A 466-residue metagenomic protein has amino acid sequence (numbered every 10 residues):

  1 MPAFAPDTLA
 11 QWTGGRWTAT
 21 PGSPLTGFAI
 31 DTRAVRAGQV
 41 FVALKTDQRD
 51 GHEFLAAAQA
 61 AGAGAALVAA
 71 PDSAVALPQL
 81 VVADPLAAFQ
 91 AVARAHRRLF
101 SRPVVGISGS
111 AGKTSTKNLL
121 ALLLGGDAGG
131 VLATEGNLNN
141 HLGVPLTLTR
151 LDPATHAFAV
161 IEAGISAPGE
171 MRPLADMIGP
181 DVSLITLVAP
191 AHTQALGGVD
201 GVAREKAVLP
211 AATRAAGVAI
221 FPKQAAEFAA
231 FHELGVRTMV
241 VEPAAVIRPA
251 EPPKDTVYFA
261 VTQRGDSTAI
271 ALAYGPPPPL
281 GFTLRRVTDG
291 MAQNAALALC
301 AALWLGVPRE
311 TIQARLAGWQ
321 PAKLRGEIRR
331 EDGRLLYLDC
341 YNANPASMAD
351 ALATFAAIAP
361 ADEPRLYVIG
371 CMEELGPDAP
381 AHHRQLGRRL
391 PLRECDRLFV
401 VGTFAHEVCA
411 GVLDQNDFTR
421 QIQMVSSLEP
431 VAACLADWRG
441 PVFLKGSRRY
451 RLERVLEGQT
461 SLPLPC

Functional and structural regions predicted by a protein language model:
M1-A91, A95, A359, R388-T403 (+1 more regions): N-terminal leader/targeting and accessory segments in enzymes
L9, Q39, A58, V92 (+13 more regions): Residue-level signal for inorganic ion chemistry
Q48-R49, A322-L324, C340-D417, P465-C466: Active-site beta-alpha connecting loops in nucleotide-dependent enzymes
D72-A76, V182-L335, R388-R397, A405-Q421: Acidic, Mg2+-coordinating active-site environments of NTP-dependent enzymes
L80-D84, R420-V431: Short acidic-hydrophobic, aromatic-tinged amphipathic segments that line or gate anion-handling sites
A88-K223, E227-R237, D437, G458-C466: Phosphate-binding loop of NTP-binding sites
I107, K323-E327, R449, E453-R454 (+1 more regions): ATP-dependent carboxylate/acyl-activation modules
G440-P463: Peripheral docking tails and interdomain loops at the edges of cofactor- or intermediate-handling domains
